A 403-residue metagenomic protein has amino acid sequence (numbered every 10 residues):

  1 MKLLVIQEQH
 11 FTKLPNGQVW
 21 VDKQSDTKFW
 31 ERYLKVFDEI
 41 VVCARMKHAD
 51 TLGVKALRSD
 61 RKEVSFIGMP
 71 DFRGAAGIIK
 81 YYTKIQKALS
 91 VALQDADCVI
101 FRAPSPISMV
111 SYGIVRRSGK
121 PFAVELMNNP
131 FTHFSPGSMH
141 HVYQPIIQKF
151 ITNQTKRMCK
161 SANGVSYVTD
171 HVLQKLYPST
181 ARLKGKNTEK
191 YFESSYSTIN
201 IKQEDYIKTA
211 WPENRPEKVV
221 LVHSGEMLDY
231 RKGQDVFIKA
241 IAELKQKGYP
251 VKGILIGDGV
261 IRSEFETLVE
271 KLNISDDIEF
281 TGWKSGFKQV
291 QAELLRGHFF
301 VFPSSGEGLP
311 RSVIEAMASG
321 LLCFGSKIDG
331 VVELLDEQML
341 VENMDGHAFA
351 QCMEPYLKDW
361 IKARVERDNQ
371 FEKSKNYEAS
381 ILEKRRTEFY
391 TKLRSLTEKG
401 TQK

Functional and structural regions predicted by a protein language model:
L4, I199-I201, K208-K232, I238-I241: Conserved donor-binding/catalytic core segment of Leloir-type glycosyltransferases
L93, W283, A292-G297: Short alpha-helical donor nucleotide-sugar binding micro-motif in glycosyltransferases
Q148-A210: A short, active-site helix/loop in glycosyltransferases that binds the activated sugar's phosphate group
E266-K284: Nucleotide-activated donor-binding/catalytic signature segment of Leloir-type glycosyltransferases, i.e., the conserved
S305: Aromatic "clamp/platform" in nucleotide-sugar-dependent glycosyltransferases that forms part of the donor/acceptor
A318-G325: Short hydrophobic beta-strand element within catalytic cores of glycosyltransferases and related nucleotide-activated
Q338-H347, P355-I361: Conserved acidic donor-binding segment of nucleotide-sugar-dependent glycosyltransferases
W360-K399: A charged, aromatic-enriched C-terminal amphipathic alpha-helix characteristic of glycosyltransferases across folds
